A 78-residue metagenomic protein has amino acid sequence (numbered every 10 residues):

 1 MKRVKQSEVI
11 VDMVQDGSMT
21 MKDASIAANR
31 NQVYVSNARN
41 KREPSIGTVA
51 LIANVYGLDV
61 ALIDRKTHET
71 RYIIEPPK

Functional and structural regions predicted by a protein language model:
M1-M19: A short, Lys/Arg-rich alpha-helix, primarily the initiator
V11, K22, A50: Short glycine-/small-residue-rich flexible loop motifs, especially phosphate/cofactor-binding loops
V14, S25, A53: The alpha-helix within a helix-turn-helix
S18-S36: Short alpha-helical DNA-recognition segment
G47-I63: DNA major-groove recognition helix of helix-turn-helix/homeodomain DNA-binding modules
A61-K78: Short, charged recognition helix plus adjacent turn of helix-turn-helix-like nucleic-acid-binding domains
